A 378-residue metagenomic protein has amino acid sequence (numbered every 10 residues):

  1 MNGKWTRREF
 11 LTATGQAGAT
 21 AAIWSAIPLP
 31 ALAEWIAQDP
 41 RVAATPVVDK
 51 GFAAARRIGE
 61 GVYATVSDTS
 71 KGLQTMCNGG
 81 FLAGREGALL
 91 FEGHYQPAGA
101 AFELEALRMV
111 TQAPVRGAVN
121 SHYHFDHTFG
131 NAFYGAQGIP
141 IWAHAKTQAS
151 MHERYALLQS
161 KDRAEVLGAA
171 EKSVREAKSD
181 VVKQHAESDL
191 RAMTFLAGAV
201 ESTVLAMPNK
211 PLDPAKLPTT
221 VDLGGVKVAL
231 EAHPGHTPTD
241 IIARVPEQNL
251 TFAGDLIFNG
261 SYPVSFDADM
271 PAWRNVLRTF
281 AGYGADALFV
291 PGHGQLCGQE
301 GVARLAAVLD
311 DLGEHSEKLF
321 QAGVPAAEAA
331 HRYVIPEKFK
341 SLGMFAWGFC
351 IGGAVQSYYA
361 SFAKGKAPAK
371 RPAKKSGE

Functional and structural regions predicted by a protein language model:
M1-A21: N-terminal secretory signal peptides and thylakoid transit peptides that target proteins across membranes
S25-T65, A373: C-terminal segment of N-terminal export signals and the immediately downstream linker at the start of the mature
R56-L107, I241-G254: Conserved beta-strand hairpin/beta-sheet module of binuclear metal-dependent hydrolase folds, prominently
G61, L82, E92, H122 (+8 more regions): Divalent metal-coordination and catalytic microenvironments
G87-L89, Y95-P97, T220, K227-D311 (+1 more regions): Metallo-beta-lactamase
R108-K216, T220: Active-site HxH/HxHxD metal-binding segment of metal-dependent hydrolases
A326-I335: Short, well-structured alpha-helical segments that form the helix of a local strand-helix-strand
L342-R371: Short, amphipathic C-terminal "tail helix"
